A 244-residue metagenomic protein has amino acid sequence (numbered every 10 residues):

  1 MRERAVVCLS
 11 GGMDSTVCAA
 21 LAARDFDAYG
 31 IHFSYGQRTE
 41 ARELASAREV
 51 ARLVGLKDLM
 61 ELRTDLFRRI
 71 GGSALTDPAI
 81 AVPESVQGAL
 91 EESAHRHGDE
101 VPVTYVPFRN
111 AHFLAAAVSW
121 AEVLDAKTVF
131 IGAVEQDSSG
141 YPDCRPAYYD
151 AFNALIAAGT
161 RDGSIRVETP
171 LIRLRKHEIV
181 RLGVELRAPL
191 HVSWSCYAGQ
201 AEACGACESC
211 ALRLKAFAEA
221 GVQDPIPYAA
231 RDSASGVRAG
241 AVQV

Functional and structural regions predicted by a protein language model:
M1-L186: ATP-dependent adenylation/nucleotidyltransferase module used to activate substrates
R24-D25, A47-E49, Q200, A218 (+1 more regions): Alpha-helix termini
V82, A188, K215-E219: A polyampholytic, Gly/Pro-enriched intrinsically disordered region
A115, W194-K215: Local cysteine-cluster metal-coordination motifs and their immediate loop/turn environment, predominantly Fe-S cluster
V129, Y197-C204, V222-A230: Charge-dense, low-complexity polyampholytic segments
L171-Y197, S235-V242: Short, charged low-complexity linear segments at domain edges
A211-R213, F217-V244: Short Fe-S-cluster ligation motifs
